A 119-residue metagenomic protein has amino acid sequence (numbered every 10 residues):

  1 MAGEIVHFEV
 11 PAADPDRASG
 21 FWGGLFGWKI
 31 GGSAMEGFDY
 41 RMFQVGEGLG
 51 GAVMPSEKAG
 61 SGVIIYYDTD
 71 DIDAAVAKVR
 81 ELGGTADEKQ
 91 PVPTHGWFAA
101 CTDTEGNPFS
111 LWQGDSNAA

Functional and structural regions predicted by a protein language model:
M1-S19, V63-I65, G114-A119: N-terminal beta-strand motif that seeds the catalytic metal site of vicinal oxygen chelate
V6, D39-R41, V63, H95-A99: Short beta-strand micro-motifs in enzyme catalytic cores
V10, G31-A34, V76-A119: Vicinal oxygen chelate
W22: Catalytic core of tubulin tyrosine ligase-like
W28-G62, P108-Q113: Conserved short beta-strand elements that form part of the metal-binding/catalytic scaffold of enzyme active sites
K58-D87: Mid-chain, well-packed structural core segment of small domains
